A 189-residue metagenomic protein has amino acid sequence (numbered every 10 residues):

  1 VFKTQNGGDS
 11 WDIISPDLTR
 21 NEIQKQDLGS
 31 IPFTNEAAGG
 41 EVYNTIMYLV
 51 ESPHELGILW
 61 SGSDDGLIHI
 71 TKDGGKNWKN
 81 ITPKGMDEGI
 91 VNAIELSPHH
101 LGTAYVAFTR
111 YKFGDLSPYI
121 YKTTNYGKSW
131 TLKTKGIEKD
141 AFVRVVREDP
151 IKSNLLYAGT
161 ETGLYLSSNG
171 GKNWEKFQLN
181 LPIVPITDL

Functional and structural regions predicted by a protein language model:
V1-L189: Beta-propeller blade termini and top-face loops
